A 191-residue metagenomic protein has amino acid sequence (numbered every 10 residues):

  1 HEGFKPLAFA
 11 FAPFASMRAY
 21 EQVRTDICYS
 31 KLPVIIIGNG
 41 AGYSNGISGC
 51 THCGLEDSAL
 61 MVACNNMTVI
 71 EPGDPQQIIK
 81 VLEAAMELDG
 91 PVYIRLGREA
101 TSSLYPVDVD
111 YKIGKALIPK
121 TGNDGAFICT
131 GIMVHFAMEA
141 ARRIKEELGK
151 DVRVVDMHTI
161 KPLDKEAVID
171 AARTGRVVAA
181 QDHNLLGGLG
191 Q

Functional and structural regions predicted by a protein language model:
H1-A126, H135: Conserved thiamine diphosphate
N45-G46, R98-Q191: Thiamine diphosphate
